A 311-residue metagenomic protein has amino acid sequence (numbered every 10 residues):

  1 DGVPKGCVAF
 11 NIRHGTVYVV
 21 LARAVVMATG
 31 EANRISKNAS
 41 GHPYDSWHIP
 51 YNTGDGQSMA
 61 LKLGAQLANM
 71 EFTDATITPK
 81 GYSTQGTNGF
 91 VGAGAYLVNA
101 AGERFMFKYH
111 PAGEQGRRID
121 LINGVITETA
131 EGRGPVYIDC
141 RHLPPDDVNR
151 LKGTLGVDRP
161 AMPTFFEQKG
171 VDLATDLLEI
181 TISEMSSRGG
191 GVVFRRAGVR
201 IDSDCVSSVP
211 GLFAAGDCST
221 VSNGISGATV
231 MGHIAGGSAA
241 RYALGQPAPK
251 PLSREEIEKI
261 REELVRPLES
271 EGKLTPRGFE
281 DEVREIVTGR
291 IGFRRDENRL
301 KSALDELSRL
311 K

Functional and structural regions predicted by a protein language model:
D1, V98-H110, F194, R200-K311: Glycine- and aromatic-enriched mobile tails/lids
D1-V3, A9, T164-A215: A glycine-rich dinucleotide-binding beta-alpha-beta segment and adjacent secondary-structure elements that constitute
F10-I12, V98: A generic structural motif
R13, V17, A39-Y51, T84-G92 (+3 more regions): Alpha-helix capping and helix-loop boundary segments enriched in small/acidic/polar residues
H14-A24, S208: Core beta-strand elements of the Rossmann-like FAD/NAD(P) dinucleotide-binding domain in flavoenzyme oxidoreductases
V19-V20, M27-A28, L67-F72, M106-K108 (+3 more regions): General beta-strand structural signal in soluble alpha/beta enzymes
A24-T84, I225-S238: Glycine-rich loop(s) and the adjacent beta-strand/alpha-helix scaffold that form part
A65-T181, S238: An anion/pyrophosphate-binding glycine-rich loop and adjacent beta-alpha core in soluble alpha-beta enzymes
